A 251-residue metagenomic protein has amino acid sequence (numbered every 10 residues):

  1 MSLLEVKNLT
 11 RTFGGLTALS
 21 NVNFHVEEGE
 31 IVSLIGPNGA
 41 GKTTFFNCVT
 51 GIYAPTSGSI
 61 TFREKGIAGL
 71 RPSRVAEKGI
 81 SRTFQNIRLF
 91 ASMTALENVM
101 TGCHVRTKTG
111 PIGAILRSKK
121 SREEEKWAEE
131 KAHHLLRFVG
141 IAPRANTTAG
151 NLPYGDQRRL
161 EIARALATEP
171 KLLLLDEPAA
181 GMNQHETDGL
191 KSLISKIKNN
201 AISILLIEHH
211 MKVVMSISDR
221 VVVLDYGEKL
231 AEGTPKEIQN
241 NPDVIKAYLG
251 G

Functional and structural regions predicted by a protein language model:
M1-G251: Glycine-rich phosphate-binding loops of nucleotide-dependent enzymes
